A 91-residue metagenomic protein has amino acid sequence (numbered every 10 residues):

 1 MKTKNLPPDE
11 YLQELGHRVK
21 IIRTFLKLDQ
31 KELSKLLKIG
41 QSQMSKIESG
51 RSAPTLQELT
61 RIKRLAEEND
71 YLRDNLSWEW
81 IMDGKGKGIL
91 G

Functional and structural regions predicted by a protein language model:
M1-D9, R73-G91: Short, charged recognition helix plus adjacent turn of helix-turn-helix-like nucleic-acid-binding domains
M1-F25, L36: A short, Lys/Arg-rich alpha-helix, primarily the initiator
V19, Q30, Q41, L56-L59: Helix-turn-helix DNA-binding elements, focusing on the entry/boundary residues of the two helices that contact DNA
K27-K46: Short alpha-helical DNA-recognition segment
S49: Short, conserved catalytic or interaction motifs in soluble domains
T55-E79: DNA major-groove recognition helix of helix-turn-helix/homeodomain DNA-binding modules
